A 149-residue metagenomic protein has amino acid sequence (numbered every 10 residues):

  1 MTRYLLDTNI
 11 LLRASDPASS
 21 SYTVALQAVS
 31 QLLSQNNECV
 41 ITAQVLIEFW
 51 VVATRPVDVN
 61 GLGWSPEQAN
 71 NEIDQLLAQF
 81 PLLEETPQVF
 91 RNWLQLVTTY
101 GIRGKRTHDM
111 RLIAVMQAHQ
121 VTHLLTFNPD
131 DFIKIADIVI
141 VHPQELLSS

Functional and structural regions predicted by a protein language model:
M1-I41, D58-Q68, K134, L147: Short, well-structured N-terminal submotif of metal-dependent ribonuclease cores
R3, M110-S149: Acidic, PIN/NYN-like endoribonuclease modules and their adjacent C-terminal/linker elements
T8, A43, R106-M110: Conserved glycosyltransferase catalytic-site signature
V40-A43, T126: Short beta-strand segments at enzyme active-site cores
V52-L83: Helix-adjacent hinge/juxtasegments
P81-F127: Active-site neighborhoods of divalent-metal-dependent phosphate/nucleic-acid chemistry enzymes
